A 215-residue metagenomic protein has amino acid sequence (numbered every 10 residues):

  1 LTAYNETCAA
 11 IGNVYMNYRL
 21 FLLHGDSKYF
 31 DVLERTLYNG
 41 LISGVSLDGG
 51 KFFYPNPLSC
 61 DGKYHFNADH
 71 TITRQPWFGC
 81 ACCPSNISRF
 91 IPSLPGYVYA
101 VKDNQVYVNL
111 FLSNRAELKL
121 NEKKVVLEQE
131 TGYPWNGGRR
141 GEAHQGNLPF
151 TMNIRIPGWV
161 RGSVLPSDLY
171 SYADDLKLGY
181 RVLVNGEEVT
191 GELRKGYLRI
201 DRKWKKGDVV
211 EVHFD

Functional and structural regions predicted by a protein language model:
L1-P157, R161, P166: Aromatic (Trp/Tyr) and acidic
M152, I156, D208-D215: Short, hydrophobic/aromatic-enriched beta-strand segments in well-ordered soluble domains
G162-R199: Solvent-exposed beta-strand/loop surfaces of large extracellular or lumenal domains
L178, K206-G207: Short, flexible surface segments
D201-W204: Short, flexible loop/turn segments at beta-strand junctions in immunoglobulin-like and fibronectin type III
